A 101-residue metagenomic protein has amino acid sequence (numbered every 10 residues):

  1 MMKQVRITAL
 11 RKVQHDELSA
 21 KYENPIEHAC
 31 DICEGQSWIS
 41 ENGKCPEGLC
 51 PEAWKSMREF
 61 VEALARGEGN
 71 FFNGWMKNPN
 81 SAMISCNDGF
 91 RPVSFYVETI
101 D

Functional and structural regions predicted by a protein language model:
M1-R6, D31-E34: A short, structured loop/turn motif at beta-sheet edges
K3, A9, Q14-E23: Short, structured beta-strand/loop micro-motifs enriched in basic residues and often containing a Trp
V5, S40, V93-F95: Hydrophobic residues positioned within well-ordered beta-strands of beta-sheet architectures
T8-L10, E41, E98-I100: A structural detector for beta-sheet-dominated domains
V13-H15, K44-P46, D101: Residues that cap or initiate secondary-structure elements
K21-C45: Short, flexible N-terminal segments of the mature chain
C45-S56: Short, Lys/Arg- and Gly-enriched loop/turn segments at beta-strand edges
M57-D101: Short, compact, well-ordered microdomains
